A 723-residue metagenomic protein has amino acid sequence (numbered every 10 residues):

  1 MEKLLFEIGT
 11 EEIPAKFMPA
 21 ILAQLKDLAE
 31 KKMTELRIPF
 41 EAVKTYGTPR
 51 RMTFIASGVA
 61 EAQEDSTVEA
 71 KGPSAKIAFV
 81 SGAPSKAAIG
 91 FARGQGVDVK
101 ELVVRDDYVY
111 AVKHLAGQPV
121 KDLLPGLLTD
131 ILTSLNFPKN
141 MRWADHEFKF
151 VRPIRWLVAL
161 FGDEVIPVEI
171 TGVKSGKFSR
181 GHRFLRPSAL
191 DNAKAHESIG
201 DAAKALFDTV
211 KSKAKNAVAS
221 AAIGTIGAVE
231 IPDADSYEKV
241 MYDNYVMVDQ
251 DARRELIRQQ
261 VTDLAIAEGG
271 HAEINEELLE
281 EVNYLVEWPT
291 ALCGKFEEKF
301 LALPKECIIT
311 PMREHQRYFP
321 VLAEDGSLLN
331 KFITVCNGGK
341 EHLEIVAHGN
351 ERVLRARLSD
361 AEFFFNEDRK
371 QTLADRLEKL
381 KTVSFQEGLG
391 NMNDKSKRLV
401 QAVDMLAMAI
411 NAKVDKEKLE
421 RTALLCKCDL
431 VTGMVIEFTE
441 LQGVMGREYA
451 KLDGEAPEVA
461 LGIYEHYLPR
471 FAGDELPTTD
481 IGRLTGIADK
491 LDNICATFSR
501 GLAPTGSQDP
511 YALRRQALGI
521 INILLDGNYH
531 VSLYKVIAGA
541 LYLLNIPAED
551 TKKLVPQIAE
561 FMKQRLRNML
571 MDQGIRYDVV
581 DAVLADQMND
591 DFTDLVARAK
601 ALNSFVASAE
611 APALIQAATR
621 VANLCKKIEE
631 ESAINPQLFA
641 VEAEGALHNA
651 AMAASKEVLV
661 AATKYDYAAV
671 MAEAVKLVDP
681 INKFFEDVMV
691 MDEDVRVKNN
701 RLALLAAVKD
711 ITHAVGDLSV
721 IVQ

Functional and structural regions predicted by a protein language model:
M1-Q723: Amphipathic alpha-helical "coupling" segments that flank catalytic cores
